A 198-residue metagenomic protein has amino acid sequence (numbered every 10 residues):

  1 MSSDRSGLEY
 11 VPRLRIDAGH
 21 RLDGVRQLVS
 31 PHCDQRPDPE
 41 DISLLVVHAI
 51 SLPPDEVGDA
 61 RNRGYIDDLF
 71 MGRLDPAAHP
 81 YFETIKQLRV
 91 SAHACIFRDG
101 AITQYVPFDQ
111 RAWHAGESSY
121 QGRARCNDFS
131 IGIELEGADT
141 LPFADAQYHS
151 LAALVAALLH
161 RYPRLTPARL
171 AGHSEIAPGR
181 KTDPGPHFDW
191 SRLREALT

Functional and structural regions predicted by a protein language model:
M1-A124: N-terminal catalytic cores of peptidoglycan-degrading enzymes
S2-R21, P39, A124, F129 (+1 more regions): Basic/polar, cationic surfaces and motifs that engage anionic cell-wall and phosphate/carboxylate ligands
V47, I133, L151: Conserved, mostly hydrophobic/aromatic
A49-I50, L135, S174: Residues immediately flanking
